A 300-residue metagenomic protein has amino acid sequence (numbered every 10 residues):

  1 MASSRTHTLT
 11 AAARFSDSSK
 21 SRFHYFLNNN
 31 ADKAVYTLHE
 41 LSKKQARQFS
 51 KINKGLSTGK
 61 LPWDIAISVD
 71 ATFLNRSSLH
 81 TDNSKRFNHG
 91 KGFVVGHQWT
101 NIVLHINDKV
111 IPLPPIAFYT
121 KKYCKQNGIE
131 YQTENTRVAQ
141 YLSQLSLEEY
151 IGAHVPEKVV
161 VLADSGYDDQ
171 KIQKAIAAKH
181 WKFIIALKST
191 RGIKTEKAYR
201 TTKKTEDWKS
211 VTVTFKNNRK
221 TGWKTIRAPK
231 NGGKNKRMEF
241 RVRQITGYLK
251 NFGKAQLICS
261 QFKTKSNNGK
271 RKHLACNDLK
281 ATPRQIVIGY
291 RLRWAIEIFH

Functional and structural regions predicted by a protein language model:
M1-A34: Gly/serine-rich nucleotide phosphate-binding loop at the start of the catalytic core of nucleotide/ADP-ribose-handling
S3-T6, G59-L61, H80-D82, N88-G96 (+3 more regions): A short catalytic or substrate-binding loop motif that flags glycine-/basic-rich loops and adjacent residues that bind
A11, R22, H89-H154, I258-H273 (+1 more regions): Electropositive, glycine- and tryptophan-enriched low-complexity nucleic-acid-binding patches
A12, W63-S77, I102, V159-D168 (+3 more regions): Short, conserved catalytic/metal-binding motifs centered on acidic residues
N29-V110: Active-site-proximal, Lys/Arg-enriched surface segment that forms a nucleic-acid-binding/basic interface patch
F73, W208-R219, P283-H300: Short amphipathic alpha-helical "interface-anchor" segments enriched in bulky aromatics
Q126-C259: An internal, acidic/charged active-site-proximal segment that coordinates divalent cations and/or engages
K236-G289: Active-site capping/gating regions of soluble enzymes
